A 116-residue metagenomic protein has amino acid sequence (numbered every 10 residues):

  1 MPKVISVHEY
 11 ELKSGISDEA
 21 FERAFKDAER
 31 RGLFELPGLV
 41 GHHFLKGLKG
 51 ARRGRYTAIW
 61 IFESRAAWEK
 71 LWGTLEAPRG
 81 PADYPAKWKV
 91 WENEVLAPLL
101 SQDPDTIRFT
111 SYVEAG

Functional and structural regions predicted by a protein language model:
M1-V4, I16: Short hydrophobic/aromatic-rich motifs at helix boundaries and adjacent loops
K3-E11: Active-site-flanking beta-strand signature of metal-NTP-handling nucleotidyl enzymes and homologous cyclase-like
E11-R23: Short, surface-exposed ligand-recognition loops at beta-strand->loop->(often short) alpha-helix junctions that present
S14-I16, L48, S64-A66: Feature marks short, surface-exposed loop/turn motifs that line or immediately flank catalytic pockets and channel
D27-V40, A51, I61-T110, A115-G116: An amphipathic, aromatic/His-enriched active-site/gating alpha helix that lines ligand/cofactor pockets
L45-R52: A short beta-turn/loop motif at secondary-structure boundaries
R53-T57: Short, surface-exposed coil-to-beta transition loops
